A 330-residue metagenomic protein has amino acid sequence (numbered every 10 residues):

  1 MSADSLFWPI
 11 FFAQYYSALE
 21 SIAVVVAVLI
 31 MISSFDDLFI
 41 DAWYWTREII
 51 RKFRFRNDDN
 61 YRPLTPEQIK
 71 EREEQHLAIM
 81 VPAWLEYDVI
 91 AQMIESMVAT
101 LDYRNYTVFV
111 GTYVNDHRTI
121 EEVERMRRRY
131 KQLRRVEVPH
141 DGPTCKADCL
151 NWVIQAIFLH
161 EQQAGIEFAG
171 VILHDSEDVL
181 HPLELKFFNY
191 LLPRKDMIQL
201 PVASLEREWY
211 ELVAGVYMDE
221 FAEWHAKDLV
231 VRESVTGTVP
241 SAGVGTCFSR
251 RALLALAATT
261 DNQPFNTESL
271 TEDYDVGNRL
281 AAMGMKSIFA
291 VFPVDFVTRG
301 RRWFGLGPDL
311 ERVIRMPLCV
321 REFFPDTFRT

Functional and structural regions predicted by a protein language model:
M1-K70: N-terminal membrane-anchoring/stem segments of glycan-assembly enzymes
S5, P9, A13-Y16, S33 (+5 more regions): Short hydrophobic helices that act as membrane-entry/anchoring signals
F53-G305, D309-L318, F324: Internal catalytic domains of large membrane-associated glycosyltransferases
